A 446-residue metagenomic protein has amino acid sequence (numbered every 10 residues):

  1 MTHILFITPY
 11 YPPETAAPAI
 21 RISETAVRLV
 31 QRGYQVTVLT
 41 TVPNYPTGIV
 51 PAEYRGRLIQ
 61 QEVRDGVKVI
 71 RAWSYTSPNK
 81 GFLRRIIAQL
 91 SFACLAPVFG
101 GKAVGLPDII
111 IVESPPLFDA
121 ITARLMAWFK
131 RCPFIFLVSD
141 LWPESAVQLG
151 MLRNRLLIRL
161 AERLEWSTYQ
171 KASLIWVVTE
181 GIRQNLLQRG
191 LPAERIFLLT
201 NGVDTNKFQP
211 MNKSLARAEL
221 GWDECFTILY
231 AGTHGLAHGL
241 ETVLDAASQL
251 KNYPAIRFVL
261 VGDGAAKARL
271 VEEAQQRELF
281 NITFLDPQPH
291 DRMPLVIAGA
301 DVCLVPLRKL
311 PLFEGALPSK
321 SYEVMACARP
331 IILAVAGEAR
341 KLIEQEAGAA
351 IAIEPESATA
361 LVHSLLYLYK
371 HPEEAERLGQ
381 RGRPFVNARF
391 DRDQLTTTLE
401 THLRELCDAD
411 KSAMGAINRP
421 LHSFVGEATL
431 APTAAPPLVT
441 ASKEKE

Functional and structural regions predicted by a protein language model:
M1-D65, P420-V425, L430-T433, L438-E446: N-terminal subdomain of nucleotide-sugar transferases
A52-L58, Q209-G221: A short helix/loop element that forms part of the nucleotide-sugar donor recognition site in Leloir-type
G181, G202: Carbohydrate-associated surface elements
W222-H238, L244-A247, V259: Conserved donor-binding/catalytic core segment of Leloir-type glycosyltransferases
H238, P289-M325, I332-L342: Nucleotide-sugar-dependent
P254, V259-V261, K267-L295: Nucleotide-activated donor-binding/catalytic signature segment of Leloir-type glycosyltransferases, i.e., the conserved
Q345, A350-A358, Y367-P372: Conserved acidic donor-binding segment of nucleotide-sugar-dependent glycosyltransferases
A360, Y367, E374-A388: A short, well-ordered alpha-helix in the C-terminal region of glycosyltransferases
